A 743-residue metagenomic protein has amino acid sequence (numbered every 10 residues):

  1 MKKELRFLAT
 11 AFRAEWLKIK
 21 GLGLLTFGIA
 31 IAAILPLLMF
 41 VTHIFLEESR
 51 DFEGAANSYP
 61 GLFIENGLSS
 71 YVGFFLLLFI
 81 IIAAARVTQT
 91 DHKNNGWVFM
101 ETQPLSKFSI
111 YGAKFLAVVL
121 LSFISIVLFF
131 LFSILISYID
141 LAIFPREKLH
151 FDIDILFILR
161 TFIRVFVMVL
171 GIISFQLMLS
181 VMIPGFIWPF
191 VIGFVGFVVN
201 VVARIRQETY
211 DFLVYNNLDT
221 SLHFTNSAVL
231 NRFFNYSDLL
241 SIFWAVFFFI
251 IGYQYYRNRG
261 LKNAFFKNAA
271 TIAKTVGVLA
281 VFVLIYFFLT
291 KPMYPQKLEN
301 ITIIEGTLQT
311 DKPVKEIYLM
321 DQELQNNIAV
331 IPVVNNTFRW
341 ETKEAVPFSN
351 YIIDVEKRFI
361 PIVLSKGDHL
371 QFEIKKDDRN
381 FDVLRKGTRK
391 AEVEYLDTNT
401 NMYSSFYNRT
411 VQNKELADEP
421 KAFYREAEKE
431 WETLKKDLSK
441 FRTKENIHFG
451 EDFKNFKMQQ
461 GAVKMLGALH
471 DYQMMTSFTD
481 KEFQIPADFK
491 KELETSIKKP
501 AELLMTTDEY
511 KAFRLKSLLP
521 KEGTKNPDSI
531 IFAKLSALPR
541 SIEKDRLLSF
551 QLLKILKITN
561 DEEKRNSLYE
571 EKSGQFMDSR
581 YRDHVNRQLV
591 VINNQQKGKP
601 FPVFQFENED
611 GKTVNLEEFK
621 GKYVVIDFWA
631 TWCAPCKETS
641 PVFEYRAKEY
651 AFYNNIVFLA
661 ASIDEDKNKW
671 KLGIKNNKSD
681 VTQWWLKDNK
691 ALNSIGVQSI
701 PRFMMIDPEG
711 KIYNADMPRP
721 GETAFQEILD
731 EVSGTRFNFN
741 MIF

Functional and structural regions predicted by a protein language model:
M1-A32, L261: Aromatic- and glycine-rich beta-strand/loop motifs that create alpha-glucan
I34-I82, A113-M182, S221-L240: Secretory targeting signals
V41-I64, P189-T271, I285-Y286: Terminal transmembrane helical anchor/hairpin motif
L289-F456, L469-D471: A non-transmembrane, solvent-exposed segment enriched in polar/low-complexity residues
D545-V603, E607, E617-K622, K648-E649 (+3 more regions): N-proximal helix/coil linker or "cap" segments that precede and/or mark the start of modular domains
E607, K671-E709: Short, internal strand/loop/helix patches that form the active-site neighborhood or redox-interaction surface
K620-G621, F628-Y645: Conserved redox-active cysteine motifs that mediate thiol-disulfide chemistry, especially di-cysteine Cys-X(1-2)-Cys
E638-N676, D688-N693: Structural microenvironment flanking redox-active thiols in thiol-disulfide oxidoreductases
